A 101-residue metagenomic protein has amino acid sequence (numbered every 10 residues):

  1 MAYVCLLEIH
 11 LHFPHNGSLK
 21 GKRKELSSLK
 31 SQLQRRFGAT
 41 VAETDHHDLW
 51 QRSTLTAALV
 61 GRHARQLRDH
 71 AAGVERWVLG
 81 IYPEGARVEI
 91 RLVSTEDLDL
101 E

Functional and structural regions predicted by a protein language model:
V4-L11: Active-site-flanking beta-strand signature of metal-NTP-handling nucleotidyl enzymes and homologous cyclase-like
F13-S18, G61-A64: A generic structural motif
K22: C-terminal binding/interaction regions
S27-S31, G38, A72: Solvent-exposed alpha-helix faces
F37-T40, I81-Y82: Short catalytic/binding micro-motifs of nucleotide second-messenger systems
A39-D45, V88-E89: A short linear hydrophobic-aromatic micro-motif
A42-R62: Short, charge-patterned binding micro-sites
G61-E101: C-terminal structural segments of small proteins and small subunits
